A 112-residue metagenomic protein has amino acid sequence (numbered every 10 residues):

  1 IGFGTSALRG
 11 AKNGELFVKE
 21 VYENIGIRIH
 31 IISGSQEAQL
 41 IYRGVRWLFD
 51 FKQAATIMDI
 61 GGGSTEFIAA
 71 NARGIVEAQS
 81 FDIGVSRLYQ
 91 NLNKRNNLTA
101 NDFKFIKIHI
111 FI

Functional and structural regions predicted by a protein language model:
I1-I57, I68-I112: Nucleotide/phosphate-binding catalytic cleft detector across ATP-hydrolyzing and phosphate-transferring enzymes
S64: Active-site-adjacent helix-turn-beta-strand microarchitecture at beta-sheet edges that either contains or buttresses
